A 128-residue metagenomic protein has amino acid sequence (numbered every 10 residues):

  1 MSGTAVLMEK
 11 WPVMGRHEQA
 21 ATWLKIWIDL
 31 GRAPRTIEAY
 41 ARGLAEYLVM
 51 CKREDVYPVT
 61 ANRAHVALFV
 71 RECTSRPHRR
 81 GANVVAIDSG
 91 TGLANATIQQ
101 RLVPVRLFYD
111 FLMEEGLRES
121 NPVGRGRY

Functional and structural regions predicted by a protein language model:
M1-L30: N-terminal DNA-binding module of tyrosine recombinases/phage integrases
A21-R35, A45-Y128: N-terminal core-binding DNA-recognition domain of tyrosine recombinases/integrases
E38: Local sequence-structure signature of Cys/Sec-based thiol-disulfide redox active-site neighborhoods
